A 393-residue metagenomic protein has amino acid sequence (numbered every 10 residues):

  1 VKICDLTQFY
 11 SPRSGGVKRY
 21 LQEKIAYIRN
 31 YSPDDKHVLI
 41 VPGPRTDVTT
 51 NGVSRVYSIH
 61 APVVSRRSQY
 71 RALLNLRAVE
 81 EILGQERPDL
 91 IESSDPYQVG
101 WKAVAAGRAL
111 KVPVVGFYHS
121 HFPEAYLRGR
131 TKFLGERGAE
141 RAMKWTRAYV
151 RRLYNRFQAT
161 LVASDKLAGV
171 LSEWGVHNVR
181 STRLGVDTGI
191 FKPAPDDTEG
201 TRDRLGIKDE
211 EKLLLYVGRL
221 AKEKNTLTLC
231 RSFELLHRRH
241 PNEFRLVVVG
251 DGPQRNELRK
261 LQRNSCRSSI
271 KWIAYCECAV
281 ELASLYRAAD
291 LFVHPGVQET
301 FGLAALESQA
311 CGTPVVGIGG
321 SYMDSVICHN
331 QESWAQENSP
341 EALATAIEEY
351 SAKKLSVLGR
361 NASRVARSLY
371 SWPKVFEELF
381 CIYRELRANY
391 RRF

Functional and structural regions predicted by a protein language model:
V1-S58: N-terminal subdomain of nucleotide-sugar transferases
Y57, E140-D197: Donor nucleotide-sugar binding/catalytic pocket of nucleotide-sugar-dependent glycosyltransferases
L83, Y154, Y275, S284-A289: Short alpha-helical donor nucleotide-sugar binding micro-motif in glycosyltransferases
K208-E234: Conserved donor-binding/catalytic core segment of Leloir-type glycosyltransferases
N256-C276, V280: Nucleotide-activated donor-binding/catalytic signature segment of Leloir-type glycosyltransferases, i.e., the conserved
V297: Aromatic "clamp/platform" in nucleotide-sugar-dependent glycosyltransferases that forms part of the donor/acceptor
P314-G317: Short hydrophobic beta-strand element within catalytic cores of glycosyltransferases and related nucleotide-activated
H329-E341, E348-K354: Conserved acidic donor-binding segment of nucleotide-sugar-dependent glycosyltransferases
